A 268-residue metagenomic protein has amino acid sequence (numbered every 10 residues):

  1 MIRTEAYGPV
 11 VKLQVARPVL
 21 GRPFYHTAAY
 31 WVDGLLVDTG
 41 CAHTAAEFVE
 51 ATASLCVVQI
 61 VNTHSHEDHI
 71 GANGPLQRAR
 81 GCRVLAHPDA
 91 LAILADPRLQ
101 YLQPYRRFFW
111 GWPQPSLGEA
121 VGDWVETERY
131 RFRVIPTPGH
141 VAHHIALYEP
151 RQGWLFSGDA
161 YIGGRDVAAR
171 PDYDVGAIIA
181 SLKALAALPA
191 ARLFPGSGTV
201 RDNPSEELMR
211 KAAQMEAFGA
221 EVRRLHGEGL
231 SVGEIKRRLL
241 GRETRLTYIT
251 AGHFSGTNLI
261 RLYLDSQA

Functional and structural regions predicted by a protein language model:
M1-I2, A187-R192, V200-A268: Accessory terminal helices/loops
M1-L55, A146-G158: Conserved beta-strand hairpin/beta-sheet module of binuclear metal-dependent hydrolase folds, prominently
T4-G8, D89-P136, V141, P150-R151 (+1 more regions): Metallo-beta-lactamase
V37-G40, V58-H66, V84-P88, P136-G139 (+2 more regions): Active-site neighborhood of phospho(di)ester-bond hydrolases with catalytic His/Asp-centered motifs
A45, I70-A72, A142, R165-D166: Short N-terminal helix/helix-N-cap motif within the alpha/beta-hydrolase-1
A46-T127, A213: Active-site HxH/HxHxD metal-binding segment of metal-dependent hydrolases
R133-P138, A142-E221: Metallo-beta-lactamase
